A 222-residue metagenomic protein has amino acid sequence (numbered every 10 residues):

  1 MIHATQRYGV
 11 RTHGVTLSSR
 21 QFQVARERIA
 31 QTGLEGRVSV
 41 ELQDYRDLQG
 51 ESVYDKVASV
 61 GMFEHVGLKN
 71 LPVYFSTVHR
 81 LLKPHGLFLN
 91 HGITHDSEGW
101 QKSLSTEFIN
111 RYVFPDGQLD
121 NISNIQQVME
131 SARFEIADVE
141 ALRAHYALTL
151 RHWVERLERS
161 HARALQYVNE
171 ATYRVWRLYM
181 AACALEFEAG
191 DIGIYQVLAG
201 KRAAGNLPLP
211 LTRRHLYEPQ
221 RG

Functional and structural regions predicted by a protein language model:
M1-G9: Conserved SAM-binding loop of SAM-dependent methyltransferases across substrates and taxa, primarily the Class I
V10-L17: Conserved SAM-binding motif I beta-strand of class I
R20: Conserved Rossmann-like nucleotide-cofactor binding loop
A25-R26: Conserved SAM-binding loop
R46-A58: A short acidic, Gly/Pro-enriched loop at the edge of an enzyme's catalytic core that lines a small-molecule cofactor
V60-E64: Residues lining the SAM
P72-L87: A short glycine-rich, Lys/Arg-flanked "PGG" loop and its adjoining helix->strand segment in the class I
I93-L207, Y217-R221: Substrate-binding/catalytic lobe of Class I Rossmann-like enzymes that use SAM or dcSAM, i.e., the mid-to-C-terminal
